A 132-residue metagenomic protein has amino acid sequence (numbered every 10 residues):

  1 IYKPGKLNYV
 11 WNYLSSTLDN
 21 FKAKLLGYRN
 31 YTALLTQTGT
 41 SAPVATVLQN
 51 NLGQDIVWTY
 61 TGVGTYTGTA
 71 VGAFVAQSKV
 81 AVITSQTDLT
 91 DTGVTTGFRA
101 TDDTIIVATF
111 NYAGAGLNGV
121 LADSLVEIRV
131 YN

Functional and structural regions predicted by a protein language model:
Y2, Y60-T61, A100: Generic beta-strand structural signal
K3-K6, V10, A23: Flexible coil/loop interruptions and hinge/linker segments embedded within long fibrous stalks
P4-L7, T38, T87: Intrinsic disorder/low-complexity segments enriched in polar/small residues
N12-A73, G116-N132: Extracellular receptor-binding modules and their adjoining Ser/Thr/Gly/Asp/Asn-rich linkers
T40, V75, D88-L89, Y112-G114: Generic "edge-of-domain/loop-turn" microfeature
V75-A100: Terminal beta-strand-rich extracellular "head" domains that mediate receptor/glycan or other ligand binding
V94-N132: Surface-exposed interaction regions enriched in Ser/Thr/Asp/Glu that occur as long low-complexity tracts or repetitive
